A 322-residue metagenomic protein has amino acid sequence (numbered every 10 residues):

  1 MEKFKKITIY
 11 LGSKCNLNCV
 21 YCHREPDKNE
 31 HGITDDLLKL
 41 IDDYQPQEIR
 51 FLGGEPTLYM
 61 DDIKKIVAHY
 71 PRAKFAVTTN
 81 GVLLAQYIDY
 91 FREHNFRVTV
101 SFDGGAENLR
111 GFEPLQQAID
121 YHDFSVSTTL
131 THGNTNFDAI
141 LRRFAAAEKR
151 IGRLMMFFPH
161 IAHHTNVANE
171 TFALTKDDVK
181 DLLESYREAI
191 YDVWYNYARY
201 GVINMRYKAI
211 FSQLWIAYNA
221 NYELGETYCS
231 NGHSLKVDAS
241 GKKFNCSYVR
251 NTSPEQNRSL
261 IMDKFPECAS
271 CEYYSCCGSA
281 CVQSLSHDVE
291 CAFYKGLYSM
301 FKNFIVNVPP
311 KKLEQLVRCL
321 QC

Functional and structural regions predicted by a protein language model:
E2-D35: Canonical Radical SAM [4Fe-4S] cluster-binding loop centered on the CxxxCxxC motif and its immediate flanking residues
I7, L37-L52, Y59-K176: Radical SAM/AdoMet-radical enzyme domain recognition
L11, G53-G54: Short acidic donor-binding/metal-coordinating loop in glycosyltransferase active sites
K14, N18, C22-E25, G232 (+4 more regions): Cys/His-rich metal-chelating microdomains
N18, G53, N80, A239-S240: Residue-level recognition of short loop/turn positions
C19, M60, A85, S247 (+1 more regions): Activation segment
T165-S253, C322: A C-terminal junction/extension of Radical SAM enzymes
K242, S247-C322: Flexible mid-to-C-terminal extensions adjoining Fe-S/redox cofactors in radical SAM and related proteins
